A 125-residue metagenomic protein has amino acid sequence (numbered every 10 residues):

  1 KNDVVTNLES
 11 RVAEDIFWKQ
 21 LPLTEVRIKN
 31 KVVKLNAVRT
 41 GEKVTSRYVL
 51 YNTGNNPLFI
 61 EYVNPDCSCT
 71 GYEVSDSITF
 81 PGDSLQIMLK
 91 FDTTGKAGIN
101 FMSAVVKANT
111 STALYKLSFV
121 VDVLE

Functional and structural regions predicted by a protein language model:
D3-T53, V120-E125: Beta-sheet-dominated interaction scaffolds and their linkers
V33, D83-L89: Short strand-edge motifs at loop-to-beta-strand transitions and within beta-strands of extracellular beta-rich domains
K34-N36, V74-T79, D92: Beta-strand-rich interaction surfaces with strong enrichment in secreted/lumenal proteins
T40, P81, K96-A97: Surface-exposed loops/turns
N55-D83: Surface-exposed binding patches on compact interaction domains or structured appendages
D92-G98, N109: Short, surface-exposed loop/turn segments at beta-strand-coil junctions that are enriched for proline with nearby
V105-T112: Short, exposed beta-strand-loop hairpins at the edges of beta-sheets in extracellular/periplasmic proteins
